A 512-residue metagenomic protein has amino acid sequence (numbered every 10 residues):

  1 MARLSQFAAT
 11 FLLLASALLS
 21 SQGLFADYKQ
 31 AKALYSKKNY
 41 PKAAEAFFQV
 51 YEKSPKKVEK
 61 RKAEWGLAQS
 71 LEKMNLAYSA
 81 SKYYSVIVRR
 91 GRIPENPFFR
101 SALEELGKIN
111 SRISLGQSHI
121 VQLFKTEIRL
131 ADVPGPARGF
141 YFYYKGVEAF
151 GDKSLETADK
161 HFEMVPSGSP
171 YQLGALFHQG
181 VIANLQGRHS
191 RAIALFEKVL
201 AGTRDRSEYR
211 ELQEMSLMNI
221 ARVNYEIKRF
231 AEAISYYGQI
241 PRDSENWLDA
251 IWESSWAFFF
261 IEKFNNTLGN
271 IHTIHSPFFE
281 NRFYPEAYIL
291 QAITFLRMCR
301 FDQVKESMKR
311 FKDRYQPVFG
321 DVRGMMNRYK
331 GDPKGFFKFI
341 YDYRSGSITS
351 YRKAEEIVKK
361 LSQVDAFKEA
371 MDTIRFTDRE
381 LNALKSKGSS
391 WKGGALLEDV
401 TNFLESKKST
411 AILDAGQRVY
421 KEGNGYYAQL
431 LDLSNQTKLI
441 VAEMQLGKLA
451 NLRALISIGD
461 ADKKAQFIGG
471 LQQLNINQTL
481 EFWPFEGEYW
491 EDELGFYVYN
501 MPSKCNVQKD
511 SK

Functional and structural regions predicted by a protein language model:
F25-Q49, R138-D152: Alpha-helical segment of the N-proximal tetratricopeptide repeat
K29, G66, E105, A137 (+6 more regions): "A position-specific structural signal for the A-helix of alpha-solenoid helical repeats
Y40, A77, G116-Q117, L155 (+4 more regions): TPR-repeat structural position
F48, F98-F99, E105-R129, V133-P134 (+5 more regions): Extracytoplasmic/secretory-pathway proteins
Y51-K60, I87-S101, S114-S118, T126-G139 (+6 more regions): Short solvent-exposed coil/turn linkers within tandem alpha-helical repeat scaffolds
